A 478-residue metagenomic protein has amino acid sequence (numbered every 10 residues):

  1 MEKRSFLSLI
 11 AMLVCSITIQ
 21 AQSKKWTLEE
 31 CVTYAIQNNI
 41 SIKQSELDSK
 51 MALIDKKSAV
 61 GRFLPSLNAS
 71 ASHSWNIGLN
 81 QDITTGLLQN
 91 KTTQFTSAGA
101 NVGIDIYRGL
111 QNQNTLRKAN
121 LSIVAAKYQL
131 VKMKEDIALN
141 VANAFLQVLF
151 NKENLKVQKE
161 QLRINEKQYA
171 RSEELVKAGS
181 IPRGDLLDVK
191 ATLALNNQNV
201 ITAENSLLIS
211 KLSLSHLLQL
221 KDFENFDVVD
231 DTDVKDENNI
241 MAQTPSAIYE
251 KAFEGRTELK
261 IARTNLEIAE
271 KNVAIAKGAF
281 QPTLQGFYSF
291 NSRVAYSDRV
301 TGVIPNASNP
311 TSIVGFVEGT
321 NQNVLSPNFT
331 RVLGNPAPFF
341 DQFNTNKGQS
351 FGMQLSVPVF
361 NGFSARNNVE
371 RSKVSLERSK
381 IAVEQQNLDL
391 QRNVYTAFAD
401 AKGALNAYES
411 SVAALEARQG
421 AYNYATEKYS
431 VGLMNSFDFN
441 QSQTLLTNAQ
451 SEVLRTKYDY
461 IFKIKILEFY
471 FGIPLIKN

Functional and structural regions predicted by a protein language model:
M1-Y34, E204-E250, V300-I304, P310-P336 (+1 more regions): Terminal intrinsically disordered/low-complexity segments used for targeting and assembly
A21-N68, S72, G78, D222 (+3 more regions): Bacterial Sec-pathway N-terminal export signals of envelope proteins
S23, S70-I104, T232-I240, F287-V357: Small/polar, glycine/serine/threonine/aspartate-rich low-complexity segments that form flexible
K43-L47, V60, T92, I106-K134 (+6 more regions): Sec/SRP-type N-terminal targeting helices
L47, L195-L220, E409-I473: Short segments within alpha-helical structural elements
I54, D136-G255, D400, A404 (+2 more regions): Periplasmic alpha-helical coiled-coil/stalk elements that build and connect Gram-negative outer-membrane
G99-N101, F145, Y249, G352-Q354 (+1 more regions): Membrane-embedded beta-strand positions in outer-membrane beta-barrel channels/transporters
